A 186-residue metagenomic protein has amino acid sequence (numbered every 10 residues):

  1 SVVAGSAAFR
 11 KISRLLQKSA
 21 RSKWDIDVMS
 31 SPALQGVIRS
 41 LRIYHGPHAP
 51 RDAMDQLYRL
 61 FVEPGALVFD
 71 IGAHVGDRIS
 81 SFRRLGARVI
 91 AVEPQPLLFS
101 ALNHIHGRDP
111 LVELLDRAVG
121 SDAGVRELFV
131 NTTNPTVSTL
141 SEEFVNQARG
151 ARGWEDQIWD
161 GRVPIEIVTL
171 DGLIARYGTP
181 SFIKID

Functional and structural regions predicted by a protein language model:
S1-I185: Phosphate/nucleotide-binding beta-alpha loop and adjacent structural elements of enzyme active sites
